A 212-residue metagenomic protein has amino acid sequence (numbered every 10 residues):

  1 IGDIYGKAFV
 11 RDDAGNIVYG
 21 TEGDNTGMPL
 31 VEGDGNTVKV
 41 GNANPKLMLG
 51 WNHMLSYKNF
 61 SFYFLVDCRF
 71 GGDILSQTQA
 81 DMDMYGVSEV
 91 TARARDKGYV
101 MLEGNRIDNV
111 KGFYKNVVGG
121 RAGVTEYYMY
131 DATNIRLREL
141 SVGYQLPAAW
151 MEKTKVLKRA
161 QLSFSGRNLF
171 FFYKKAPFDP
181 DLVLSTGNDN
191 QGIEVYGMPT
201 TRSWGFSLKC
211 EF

Functional and structural regions predicted by a protein language model:
I1-A43, D83, K174: Conserved small-residue
I1-D3, A14-N16, R69-Q161, S165-R167: Extracytoplasmic gating/loop element in the C-terminal half of outer-membrane beta-barrel translocons and assembly
I1-Y5, V10-A14, K97-Y99, G104-N105 (+2 more regions): C-terminal beta-signal and terminal closure region of outer-membrane beta-barrel proteins
V31-K39, N44, D96-K97, G120-Y128 (+1 more regions): Extracytoplasmic loops and strand-loop junctions of Gram-negative outer membrane beta-barrel proteins
L47, K58-F60, T133, V156-A160 (+1 more regions): Outer-envelope beta-barrel architecture signal
G50-N52, E139-G143, G205-S207: Membrane-embedded beta-strand positions in outer-membrane beta-barrel channels/transporters
N59-F64, A149-W150: Repeated loop/turn-to-beta-strand initiation elements of outer-membrane beta-barrel proteins
F64, L162-F164, L208: Membrane-embedded beta-strand positions of outer-membrane beta-barrel proteins
